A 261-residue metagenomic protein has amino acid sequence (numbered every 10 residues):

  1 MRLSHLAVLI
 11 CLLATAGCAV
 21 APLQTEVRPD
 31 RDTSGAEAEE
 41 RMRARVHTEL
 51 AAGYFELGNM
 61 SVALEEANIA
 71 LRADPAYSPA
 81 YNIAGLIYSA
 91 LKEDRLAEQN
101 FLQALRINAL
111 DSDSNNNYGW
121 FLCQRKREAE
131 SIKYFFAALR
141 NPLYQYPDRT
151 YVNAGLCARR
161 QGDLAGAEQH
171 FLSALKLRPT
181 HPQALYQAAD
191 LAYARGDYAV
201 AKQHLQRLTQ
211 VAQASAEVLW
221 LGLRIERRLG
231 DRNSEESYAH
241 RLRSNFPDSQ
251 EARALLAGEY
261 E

Functional and structural regions predicted by a protein language model:
A14-A36: Bacterial Sec signal peptide processing site at the extreme N-terminus
E37, A44, S78-P79, S112-D113 (+4 more regions): Helix-start (N-cap) detector for alpha-helical repeat units in TPR-like alpha-solenoids, especially tetratricopeptide
E39, A73, I107-N108, N141-L143 (+3 more regions): Structural marker of alpha-solenoid helical repeat scaffolds
E39-A73, A90: Alpha-helical segment of the N-proximal tetratricopeptide repeat
E49, N82-I83, N117, Y151-N153 (+3 more regions): Canonical tetratricopeptide repeat
G58-E66, L91-Q103, R125-A137, R149 (+3 more regions): Structural signature of tandem alpha-helical TPR/SEL1-like repeats, specifically the intra-repeat loop/turn
L139-R140, Q206-A216, W220-Q250: TPR/TPR-like (Sel1-like) alpha-helical repeat modules
